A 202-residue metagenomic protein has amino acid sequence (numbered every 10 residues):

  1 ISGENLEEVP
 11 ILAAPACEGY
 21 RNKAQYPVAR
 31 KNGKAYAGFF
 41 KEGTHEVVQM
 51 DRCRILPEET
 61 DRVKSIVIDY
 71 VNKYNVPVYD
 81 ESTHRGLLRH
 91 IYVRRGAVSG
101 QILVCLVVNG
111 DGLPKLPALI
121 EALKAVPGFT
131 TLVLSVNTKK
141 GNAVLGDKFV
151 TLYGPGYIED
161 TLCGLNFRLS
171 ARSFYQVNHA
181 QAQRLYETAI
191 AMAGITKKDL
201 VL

Functional and structural regions predicted by a protein language model:
I1-L202: Accessory RNA-recognition modules of RNA-modification enzymes
